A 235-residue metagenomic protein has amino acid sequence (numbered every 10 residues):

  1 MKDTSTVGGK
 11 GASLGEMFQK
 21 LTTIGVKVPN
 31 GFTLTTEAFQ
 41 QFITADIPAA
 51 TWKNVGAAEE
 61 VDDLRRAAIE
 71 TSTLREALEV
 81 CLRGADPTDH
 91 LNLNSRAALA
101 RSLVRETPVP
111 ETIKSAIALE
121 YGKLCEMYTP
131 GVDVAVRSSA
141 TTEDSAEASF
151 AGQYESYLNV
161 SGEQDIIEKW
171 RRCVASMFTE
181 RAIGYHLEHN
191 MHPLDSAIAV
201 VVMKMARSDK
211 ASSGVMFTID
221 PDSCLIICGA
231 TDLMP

Functional and structural regions predicted by a protein language model:
M1-V201, K210: N-terminal beta-alpha lobe that positions the nucleotide/phosphoryl donor in ATP/NTP-coupled carboxylate activation
S139, Y154, M205-A206, D222 (+1 more regions): Anionic group-transfer/hydrolysis microenvironments
A151, F217-I219: Short intrinsically disordered coil segments
S161-G162, I219-S223: Short acidic-glycine loop/turn motifs at beta-strand connectors
V200, K204-M216, C224: Phosphate/diphosphate-binding loops
I227-P235: Short, His- and charge-rich active-site/binding loops that engage polyanionic ligands
